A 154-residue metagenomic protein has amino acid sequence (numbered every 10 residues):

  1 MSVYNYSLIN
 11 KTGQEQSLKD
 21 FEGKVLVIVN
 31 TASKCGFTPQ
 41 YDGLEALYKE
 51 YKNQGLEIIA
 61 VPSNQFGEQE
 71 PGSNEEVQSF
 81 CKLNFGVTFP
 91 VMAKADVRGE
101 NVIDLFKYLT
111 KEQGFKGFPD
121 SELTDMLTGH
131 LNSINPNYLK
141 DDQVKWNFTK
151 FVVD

Functional and structural regions predicted by a protein language model:
M1, D20-E22, N53, E100 (+1 more regions): A generic fold-level signal
M1-K19: N-terminal "domain-start" segment that seeds a small globular fold
V3-Y4, L26, N147-T149: Short loop/turn microsegments at loop-to-beta-strand junctions
K24-L26, S33-K34, T38-P62, C81-F85: Conserved helix-turn-beta segment immediately C-terminal to the redox Cys motif in thioredoxin-like folds
L26-V27, H130: Beta-strand elements within well-structured catalytic alpha/beta cores of enzymes that handle phosphate/sulfate esters
N30, K52-N74, T88-G99: Thiol-based oxidoreductase modules, predominantly thioredoxin-like and allied folds used for disulfide exchange
F80-K82, G86-D154: Thiol/selenol-based redox catalytic cores and closely related redox-interacting motifs
